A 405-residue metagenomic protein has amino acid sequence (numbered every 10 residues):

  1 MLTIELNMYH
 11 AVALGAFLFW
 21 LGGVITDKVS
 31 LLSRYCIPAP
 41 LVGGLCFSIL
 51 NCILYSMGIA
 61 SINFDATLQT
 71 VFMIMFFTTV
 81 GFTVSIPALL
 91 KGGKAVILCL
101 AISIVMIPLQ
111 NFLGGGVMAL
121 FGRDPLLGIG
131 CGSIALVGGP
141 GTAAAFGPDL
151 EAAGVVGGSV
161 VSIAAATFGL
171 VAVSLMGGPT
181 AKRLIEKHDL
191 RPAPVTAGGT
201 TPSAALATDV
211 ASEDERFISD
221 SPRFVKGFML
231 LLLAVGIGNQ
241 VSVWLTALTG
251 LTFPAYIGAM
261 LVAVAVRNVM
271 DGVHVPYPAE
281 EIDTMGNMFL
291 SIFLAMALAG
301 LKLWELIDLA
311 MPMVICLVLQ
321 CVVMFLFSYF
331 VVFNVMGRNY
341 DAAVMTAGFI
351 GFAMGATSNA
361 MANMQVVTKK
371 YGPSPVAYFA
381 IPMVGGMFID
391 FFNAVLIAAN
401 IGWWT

Functional and structural regions predicted by a protein language model:
M1-I4, I53-F64, L120-V161, D189-A207 (+3 more regions): Inter-helical loop and helix-membrane interface segments of multi-pass membrane transporters/permeases
L2-A66, V80-A88, T208-D214, V225-E281 (+1 more regions): Structural signature of multi-pass alpha-helical membrane transport proteins
Y35-G43, A66-F72, G93-V105, P278-L290 (+1 more regions): Cytoplasmic-side transmembrane-helix entry/capping segments in multi-pass membrane proteins
L41-N51, A101-F112, G132-T142, T284-L298 (+2 more regions): Small-residue-rich segments of transmembrane alpha-helices in multi-pass membrane proteins, especially helix faces
T70, S162-G177, T252-A259, C316-V323 (+2 more regions): Alpha-helical transmembrane segments
S85-G115, A299-Y329: Entry/N-cap segments of selected transmembrane alpha helices and their immediately preceding amphipathic helices
L113, V117-G157, V161, F168 (+3 more regions): Alpha-helical membrane segments and immediately flanking helix-loop junctions that form or couple to the substrate/ion
G116-R123, A166-T208, F330-Y340, G385-T405: Juxtamembrane and boundary regions of transmembrane helices in multi-pass small-molecule transporters and channels
